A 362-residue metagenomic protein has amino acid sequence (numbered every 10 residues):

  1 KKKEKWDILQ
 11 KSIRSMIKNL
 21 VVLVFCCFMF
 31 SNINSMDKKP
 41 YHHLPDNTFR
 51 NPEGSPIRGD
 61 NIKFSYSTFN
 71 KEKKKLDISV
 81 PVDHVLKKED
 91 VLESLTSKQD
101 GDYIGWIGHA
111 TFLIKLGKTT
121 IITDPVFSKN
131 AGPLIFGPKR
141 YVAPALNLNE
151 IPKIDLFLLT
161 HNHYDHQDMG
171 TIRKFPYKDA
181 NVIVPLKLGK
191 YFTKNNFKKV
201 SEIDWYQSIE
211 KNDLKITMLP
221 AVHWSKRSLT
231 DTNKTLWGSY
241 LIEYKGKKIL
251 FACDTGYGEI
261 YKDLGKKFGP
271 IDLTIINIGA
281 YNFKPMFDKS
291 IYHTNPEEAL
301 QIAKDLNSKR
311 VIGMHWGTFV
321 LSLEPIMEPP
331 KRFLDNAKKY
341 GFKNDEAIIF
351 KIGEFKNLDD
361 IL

Functional and structural regions predicted by a protein language model:
I13-N34: Classical Sec-dependent N-terminal signal peptides that target proteins to the secretory pathway
S31-E150, E243-C253, D272-G279, D335: Metallo-beta-lactamase
D37-P52, I151, L156, N181-I183 (+2 more regions): Cap/insert and terminal regions of metallo-dependent hydrolase folds
D77-G101, V184-K247, R332-E354, L358-I361: Metallo-beta-lactamase
L113-K115, E210-D272, S290, T294-E298: Catalytic core of the metallo-beta-lactamase
I114, D124, H161, D168 (+5 more regions): Divalent metal-coordination and catalytic microenvironments
F127-P144, W224-T232, N282-H293: Acidic/histidine-rich helix-loop elements that form or flank divalent-metal/phosphate-binding sites at the catalytic
F136-I183, G269-I275: Active-site metal-binding motif and surrounding structural segment of the metallo-beta-lactamase
